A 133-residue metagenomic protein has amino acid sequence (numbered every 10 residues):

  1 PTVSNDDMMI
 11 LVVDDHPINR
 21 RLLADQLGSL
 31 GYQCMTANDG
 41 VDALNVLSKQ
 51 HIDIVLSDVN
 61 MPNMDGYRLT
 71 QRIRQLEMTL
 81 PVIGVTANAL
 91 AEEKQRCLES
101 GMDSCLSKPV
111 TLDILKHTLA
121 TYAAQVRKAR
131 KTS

Functional and structural regions predicted by a protein language model:
P1-S133: C-terminal compact regulatory domains
